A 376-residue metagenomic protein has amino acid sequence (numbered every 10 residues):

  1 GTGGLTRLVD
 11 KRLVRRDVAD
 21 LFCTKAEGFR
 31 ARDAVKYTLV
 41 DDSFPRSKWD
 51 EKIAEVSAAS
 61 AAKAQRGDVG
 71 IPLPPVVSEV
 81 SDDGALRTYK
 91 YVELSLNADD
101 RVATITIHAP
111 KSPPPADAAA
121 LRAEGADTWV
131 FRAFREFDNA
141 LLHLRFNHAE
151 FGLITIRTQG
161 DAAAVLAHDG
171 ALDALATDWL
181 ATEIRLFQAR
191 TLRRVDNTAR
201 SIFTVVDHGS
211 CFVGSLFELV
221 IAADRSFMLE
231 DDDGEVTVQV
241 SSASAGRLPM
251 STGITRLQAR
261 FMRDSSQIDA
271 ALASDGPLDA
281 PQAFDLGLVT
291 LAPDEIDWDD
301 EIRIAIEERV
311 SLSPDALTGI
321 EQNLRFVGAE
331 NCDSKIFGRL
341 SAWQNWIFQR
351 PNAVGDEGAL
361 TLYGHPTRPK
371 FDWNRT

Functional and structural regions predicted by a protein language model:
G1-A19, V213-A270: CoA-thioester-processing core
L13-K36, D42-L219, S226-E235, A270-D285 (+3 more regions): C-terminal alpha-helix plus adjacent terminal tail
D41-D42, T290-L291: Conserved phosphoryl-transfer motifs of two-component systems
